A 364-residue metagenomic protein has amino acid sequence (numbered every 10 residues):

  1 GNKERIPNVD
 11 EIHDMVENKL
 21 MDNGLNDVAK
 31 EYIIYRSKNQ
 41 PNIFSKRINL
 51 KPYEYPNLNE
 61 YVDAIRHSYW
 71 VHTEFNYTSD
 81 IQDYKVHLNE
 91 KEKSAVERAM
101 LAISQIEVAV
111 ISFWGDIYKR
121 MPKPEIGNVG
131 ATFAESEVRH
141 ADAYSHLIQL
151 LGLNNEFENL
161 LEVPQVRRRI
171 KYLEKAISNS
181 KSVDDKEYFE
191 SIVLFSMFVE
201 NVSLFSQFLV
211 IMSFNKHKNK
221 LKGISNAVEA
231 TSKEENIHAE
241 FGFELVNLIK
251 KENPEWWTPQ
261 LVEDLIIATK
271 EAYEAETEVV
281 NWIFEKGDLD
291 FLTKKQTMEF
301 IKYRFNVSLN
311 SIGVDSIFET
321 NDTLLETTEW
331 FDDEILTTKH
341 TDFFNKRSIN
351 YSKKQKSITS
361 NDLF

Functional and structural regions predicted by a protein language model:
G1-I43: Charged, amphipathic alpha-helical regulatory modules used for macromolecular assembly or allosteric control
D22-N26, P41-F364: Non-heme di-metal
